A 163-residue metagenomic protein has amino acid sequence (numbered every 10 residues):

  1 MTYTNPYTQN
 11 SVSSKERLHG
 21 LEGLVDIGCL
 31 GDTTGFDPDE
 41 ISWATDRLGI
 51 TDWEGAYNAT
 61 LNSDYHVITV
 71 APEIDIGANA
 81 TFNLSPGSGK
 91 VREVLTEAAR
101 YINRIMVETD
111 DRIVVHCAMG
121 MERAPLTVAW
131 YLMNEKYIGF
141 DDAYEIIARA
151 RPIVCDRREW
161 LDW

Functional and structural regions predicted by a protein language model:
M1-G28: N-terminal intrinsically disordered, compositionally biased regulatory/targeting segments that precede the folded
I27-V115, W130-W163: Cysteine-based protein phosphatase catalytic domain of the PTP/DSP
A118: P-loop (Walker A) phosphate-binding loop of NTP-binding proteins
M121-L126: Glycine-rich nucleophile elbow surrounding the catalytic serine of serine-hydrolase chemistry
